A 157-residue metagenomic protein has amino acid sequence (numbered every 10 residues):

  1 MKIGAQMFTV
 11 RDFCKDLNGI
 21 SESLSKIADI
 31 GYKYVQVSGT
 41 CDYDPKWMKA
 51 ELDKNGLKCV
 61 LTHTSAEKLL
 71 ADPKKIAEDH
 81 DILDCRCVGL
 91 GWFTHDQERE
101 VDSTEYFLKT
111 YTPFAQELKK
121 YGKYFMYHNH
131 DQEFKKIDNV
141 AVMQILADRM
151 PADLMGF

Functional and structural regions predicted by a protein language model:
M1-C87: N-terminal pre-domain/capping segments
T9-R11, T94-E98, D131-Q132: A short, flexible beta-alpha/helix-coil linker loop
K15-E22, K75, R99-K109, F134-I145: Alpha-helix N-cap and loop-to-helix initiation/capping positions
K46-A66, Y111-L118, M143-A152: Alpha-helix-loop-beta-strand connector modules within alpha/beta enzyme cores
T64, L90-F93, H128-H130: Active-site-proximal beta-strand/loop segments in catalytic clefts of secreted hydrolases
L70-Y111: Glycine/small-residue-rich loop that forms an oxyanion/phosphate-binding "nest" at active or ligand-binding sites
L118-F157: Acidic/histidine-rich catalytic cores of soluble enzymes
